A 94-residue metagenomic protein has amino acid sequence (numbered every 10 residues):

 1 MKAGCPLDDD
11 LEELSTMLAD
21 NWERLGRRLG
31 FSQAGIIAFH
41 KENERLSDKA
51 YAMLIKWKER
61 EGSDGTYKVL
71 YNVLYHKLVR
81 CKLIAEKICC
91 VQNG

Functional and structural regions predicted by a protein language model:
K2-D10, N21-G94: Alpha-helical death-domain superfamily interaction modules
L14-D20: Short, surface-exposed ligand-recognition loops at beta-strand->loop->(often short) alpha-helix junctions that present
